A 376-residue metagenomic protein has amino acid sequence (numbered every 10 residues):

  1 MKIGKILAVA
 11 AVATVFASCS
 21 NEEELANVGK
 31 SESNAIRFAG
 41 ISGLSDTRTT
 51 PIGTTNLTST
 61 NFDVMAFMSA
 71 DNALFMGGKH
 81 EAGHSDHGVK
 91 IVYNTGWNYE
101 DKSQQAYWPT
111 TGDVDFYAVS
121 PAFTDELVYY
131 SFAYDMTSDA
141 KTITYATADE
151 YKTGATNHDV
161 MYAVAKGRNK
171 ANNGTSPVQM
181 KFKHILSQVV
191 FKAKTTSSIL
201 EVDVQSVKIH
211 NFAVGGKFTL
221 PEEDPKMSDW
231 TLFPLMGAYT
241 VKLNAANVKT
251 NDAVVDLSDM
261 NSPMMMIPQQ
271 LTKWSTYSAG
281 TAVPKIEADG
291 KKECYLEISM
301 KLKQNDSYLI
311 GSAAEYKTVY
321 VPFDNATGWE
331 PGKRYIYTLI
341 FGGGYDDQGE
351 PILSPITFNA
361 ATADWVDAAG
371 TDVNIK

Functional and structural regions predicted by a protein language model:
M1-L7: Bacterial N-terminal signal peptides that target proteins for export
V15-S18: C-terminal motif of bacterial Sec signal peptides marking the signal peptidase cleavage site
N21-V214, D229, P234-L235, L243-N261 (+3 more regions): Short, low-hydrophobicity acidic/polar segments
Q179-K181, K192, K208, D256 (+4 more regions): Generic structural detector for well-ordered beta-strands
F191, N247-D324: Extended serine/threonine-enriched, polar tracts that run as long, contiguous segments within proteins
F212-E223: Short aromatic-acidic-glycine turn motif
K303-K376: Hydrophilic extracytoplasmic domains
